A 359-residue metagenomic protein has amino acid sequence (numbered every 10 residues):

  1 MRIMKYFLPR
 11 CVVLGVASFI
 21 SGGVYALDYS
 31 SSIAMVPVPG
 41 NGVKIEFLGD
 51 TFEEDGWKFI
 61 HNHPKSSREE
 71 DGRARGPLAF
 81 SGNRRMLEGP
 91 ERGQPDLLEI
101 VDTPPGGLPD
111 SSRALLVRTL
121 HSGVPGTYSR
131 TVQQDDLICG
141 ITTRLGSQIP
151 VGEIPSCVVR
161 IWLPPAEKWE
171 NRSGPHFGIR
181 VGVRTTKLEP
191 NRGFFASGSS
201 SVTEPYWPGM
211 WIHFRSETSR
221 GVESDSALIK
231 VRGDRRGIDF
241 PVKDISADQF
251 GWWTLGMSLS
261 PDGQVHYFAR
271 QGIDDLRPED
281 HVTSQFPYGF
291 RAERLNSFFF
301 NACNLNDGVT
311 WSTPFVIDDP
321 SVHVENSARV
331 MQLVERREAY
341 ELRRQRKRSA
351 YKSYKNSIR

Functional and structural regions predicted by a protein language model:
M1, P165, S260-D262: A very general structural signal that marks isolated residues within well-ordered alpha-helical segments
R2-V12: Bacterial N-terminal signal peptides that target proteins for export
S21-G23: N-terminal signal peptide c-region/cleavage motif recognized by signal peptidases
A26-R235, P241-D244, E279-R359: Low-complexity, Ser/Thr/Pro/Gly-rich disordered linker/stalk regions
Q249-G272: Localized edge beta-strand/strand-to-loop motifs within extracellular or lumenal beta-rich domains
Q271-D275, N326: Solvent-exposed strand-loop boundary residues in beta-sheet-rich modules
